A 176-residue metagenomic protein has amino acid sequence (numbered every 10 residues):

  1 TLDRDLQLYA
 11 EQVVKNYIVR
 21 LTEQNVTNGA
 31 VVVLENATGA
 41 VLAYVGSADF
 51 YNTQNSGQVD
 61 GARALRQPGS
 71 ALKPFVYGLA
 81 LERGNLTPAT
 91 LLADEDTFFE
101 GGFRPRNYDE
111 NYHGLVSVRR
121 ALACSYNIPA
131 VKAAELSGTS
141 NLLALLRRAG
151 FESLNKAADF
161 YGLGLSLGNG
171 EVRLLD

Functional and structural regions predicted by a protein language model:
T1, R20, Q58-R66, R104-D109 (+3 more regions): Second-shell loop/turn segments in exported
T1-R66, S70-A71, R83, T87 (+2 more regions): Periplasmic/cell-envelope proteins involved in peptidoglycan metabolism and beta-lactam response
R20-L21, A40-A43, N52, N85-A89 (+3 more regions): Secretory-pathway/luminal and periplasmic proteins that interact with or process carbohydrate-rich
V32-N36, L42-S47, A89, A93-E95 (+4 more regions): Generic beta-strand/beta-sheet core signal
G61, G78, E152-S153: Solvent-exposed soluble domains appended to multi-pass membrane proteins
Q67-L79, L174-D176: Short amphipathic alpha-helical face segments that pack within enzyme cores and frequently flank/anchor catalytic
L86-L142: Conserved catalytic neighborhood of penicillin-recognizing serine enzymes
F151-D176: Active-site-proximal helix/loop microenvironment of the serine DD-peptidase/beta-lactamase transpeptidase fold
